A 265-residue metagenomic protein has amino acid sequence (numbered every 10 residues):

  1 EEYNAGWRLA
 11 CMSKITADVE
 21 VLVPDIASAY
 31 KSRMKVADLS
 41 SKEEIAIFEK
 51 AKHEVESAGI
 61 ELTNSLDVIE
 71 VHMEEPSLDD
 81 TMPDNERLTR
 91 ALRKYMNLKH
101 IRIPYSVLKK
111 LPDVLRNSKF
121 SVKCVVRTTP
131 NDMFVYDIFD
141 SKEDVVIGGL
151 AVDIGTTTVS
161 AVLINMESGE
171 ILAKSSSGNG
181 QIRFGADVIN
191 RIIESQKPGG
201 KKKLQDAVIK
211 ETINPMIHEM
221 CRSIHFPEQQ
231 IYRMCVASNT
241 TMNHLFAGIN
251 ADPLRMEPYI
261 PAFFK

Functional and structural regions predicted by a protein language model:
E2-A151, T156, S168, Q205 (+5 more regions): Nucleotide/phosphate-binding catalytic cleft detector across ATP-hydrolyzing and phosphate-transferring enzymes
T157-V162: Short glycine/serine/threonine-rich phosphate/pyrophosphate-binding segments that cradle anionic phosphate groups
N165-K203: Short glycine-rich, Thr/Ser-proximal phosphate-binding strand/loop in the N-terminal lobe of ATP-dependent enzymes
